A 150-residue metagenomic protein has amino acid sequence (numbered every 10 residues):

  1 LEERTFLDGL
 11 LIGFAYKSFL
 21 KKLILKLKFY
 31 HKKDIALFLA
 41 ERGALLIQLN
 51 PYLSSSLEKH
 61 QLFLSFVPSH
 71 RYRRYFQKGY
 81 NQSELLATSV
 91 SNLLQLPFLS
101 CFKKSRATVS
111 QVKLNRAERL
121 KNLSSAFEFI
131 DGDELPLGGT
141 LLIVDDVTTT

Functional and structural regions predicted by a protein language model:
L1-T150: Glycine-rich phosphate/pyrophosphate-handling loop used in enzymes and phosphotransfer proteins
